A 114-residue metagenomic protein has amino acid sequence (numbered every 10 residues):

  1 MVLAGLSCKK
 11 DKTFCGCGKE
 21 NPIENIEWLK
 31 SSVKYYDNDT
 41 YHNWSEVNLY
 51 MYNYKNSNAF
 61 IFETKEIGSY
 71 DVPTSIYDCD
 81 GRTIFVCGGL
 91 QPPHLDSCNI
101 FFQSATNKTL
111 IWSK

Functional and structural regions predicted by a protein language model:
A4-E24: Bacterial Sec-dependent N-terminal signal peptides
L6, T13-C15, Y77, F85 (+1 more regions): Secreted/extracellular small peptides and ectodomain modules produced from precursors
K9, G16-G18, D80, G88 (+1 more regions): Secreted/luminal cysteine- and crosslink-motif detector
K12, K19-N21, N56, T83 (+2 more regions): Extracellular/secretory pathway and lumenal proteins
N25, L29-S31: Charge-dense, helix-prone N-terminal extensions
S31-R82: Mature extracytoplasmic domains of secretory-pathway proteins
F85-K114: C-terminal partner/receptor-binding element of secreted or periplasmic proteins
